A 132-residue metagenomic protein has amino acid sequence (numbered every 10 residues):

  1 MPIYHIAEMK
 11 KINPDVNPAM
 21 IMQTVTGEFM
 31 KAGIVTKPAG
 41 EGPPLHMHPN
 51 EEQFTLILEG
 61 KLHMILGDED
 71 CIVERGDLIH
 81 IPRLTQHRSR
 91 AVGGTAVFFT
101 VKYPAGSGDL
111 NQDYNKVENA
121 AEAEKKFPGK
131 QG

Functional and structural regions predicted by a protein language model:
M1-K31, P44, Y114-G132: A short, N-terminal "cap"/entry segment at the start of jelly-roll beta-barrel domains of the cupin/DSBH fold
E28, I65-E69, V92: Short strand-coil-strand connectors
G33-H48: Conserved short histidine dyad/triad with adjacent acidic residue
P43-P44, G60-I65: Short beta-strand segments in beta-sandwich/barrel cores
N50-E52, L56-L62: Glycine- and acidic-residue-biased ligand/ion/polar-headgroup-sensing regions
D68-R83: Short acidic-glycine-tyrosine-enriched beta hairpin
R83-D109: Ligand-binding loop in jelly-roll beta-barrel domains
